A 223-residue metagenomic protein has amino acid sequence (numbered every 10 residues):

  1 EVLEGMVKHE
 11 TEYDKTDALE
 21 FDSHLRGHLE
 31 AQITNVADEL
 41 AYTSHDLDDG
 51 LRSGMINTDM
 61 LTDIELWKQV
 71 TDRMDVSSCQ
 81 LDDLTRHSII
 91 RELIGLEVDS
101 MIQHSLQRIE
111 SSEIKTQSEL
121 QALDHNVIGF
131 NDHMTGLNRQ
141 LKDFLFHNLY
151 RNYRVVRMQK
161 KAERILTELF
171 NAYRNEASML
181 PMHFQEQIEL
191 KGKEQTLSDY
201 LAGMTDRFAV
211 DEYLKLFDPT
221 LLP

Functional and structural regions predicted by a protein language model:
E1-P223: Histidine-centered, transition-metal-coordinating active-site segments
